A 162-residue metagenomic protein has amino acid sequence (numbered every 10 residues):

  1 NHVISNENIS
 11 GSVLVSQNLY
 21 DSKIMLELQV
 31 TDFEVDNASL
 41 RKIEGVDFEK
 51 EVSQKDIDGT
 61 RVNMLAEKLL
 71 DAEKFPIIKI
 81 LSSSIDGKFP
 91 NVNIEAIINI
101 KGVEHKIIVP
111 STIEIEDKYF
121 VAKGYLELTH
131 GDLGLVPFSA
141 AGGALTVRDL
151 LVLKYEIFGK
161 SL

Functional and structural regions predicted by a protein language model:
N1-L162: Low-complexity, acidic/polar, glycine-enriched regions of mature
